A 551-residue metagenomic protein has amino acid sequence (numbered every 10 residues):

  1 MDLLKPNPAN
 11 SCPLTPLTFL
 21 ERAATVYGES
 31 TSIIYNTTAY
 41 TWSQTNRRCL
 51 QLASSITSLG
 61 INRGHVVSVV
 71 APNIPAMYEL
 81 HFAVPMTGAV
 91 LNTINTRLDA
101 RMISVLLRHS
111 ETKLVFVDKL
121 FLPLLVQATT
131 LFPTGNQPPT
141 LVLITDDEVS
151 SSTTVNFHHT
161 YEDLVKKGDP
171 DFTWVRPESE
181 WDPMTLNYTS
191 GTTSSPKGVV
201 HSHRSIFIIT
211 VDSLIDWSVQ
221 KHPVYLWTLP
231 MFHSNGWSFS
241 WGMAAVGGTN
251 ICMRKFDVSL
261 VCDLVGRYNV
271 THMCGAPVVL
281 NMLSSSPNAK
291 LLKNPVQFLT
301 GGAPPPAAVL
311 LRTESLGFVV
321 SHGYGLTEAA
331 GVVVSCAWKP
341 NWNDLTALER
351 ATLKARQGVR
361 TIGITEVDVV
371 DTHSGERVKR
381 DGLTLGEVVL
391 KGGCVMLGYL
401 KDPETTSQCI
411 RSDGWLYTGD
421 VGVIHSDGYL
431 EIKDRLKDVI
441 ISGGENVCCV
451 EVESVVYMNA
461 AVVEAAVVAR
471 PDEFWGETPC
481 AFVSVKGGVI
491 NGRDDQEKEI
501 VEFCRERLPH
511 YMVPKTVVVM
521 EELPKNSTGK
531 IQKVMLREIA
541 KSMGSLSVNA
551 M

Functional and structural regions predicted by a protein language model:
P8-C12, L17, E29-I74, Y78-F82 (+3 more regions): Conserved AMP-binding/adenylate-forming core of the ANL superfamily
S11, G28-T31, V142-L143, E148 (+3 more regions): Conserved pre-ATP/AMP-binding loop-to-beta segment of ANL
F19, S58-L59, F82, M86-K166 (+2 more regions): Structural core segment of the AMP-binding/adenylate-forming
T41-S43, M184-I209: Conserved AMP-binding A3 loop
L98, V115-V117, M273, G392 (+7 more regions): AMP-binding/adenylate-forming catalytic core of the ANL superfamily
E162, A245, V270-G275, S284-T352 (+2 more regions): Gly/Ser/Thr-rich phosphate-binding loop
F207-V224, F232-H272, M282, S286-P287: Conserved AMP-binding/adenylation subdomain of ANL enzymes
R360-V389, Q408-C409, S426-D427, I490-E497 (+1 more regions): Conserved beta-loop-beta connector loops within the AMP-binding
